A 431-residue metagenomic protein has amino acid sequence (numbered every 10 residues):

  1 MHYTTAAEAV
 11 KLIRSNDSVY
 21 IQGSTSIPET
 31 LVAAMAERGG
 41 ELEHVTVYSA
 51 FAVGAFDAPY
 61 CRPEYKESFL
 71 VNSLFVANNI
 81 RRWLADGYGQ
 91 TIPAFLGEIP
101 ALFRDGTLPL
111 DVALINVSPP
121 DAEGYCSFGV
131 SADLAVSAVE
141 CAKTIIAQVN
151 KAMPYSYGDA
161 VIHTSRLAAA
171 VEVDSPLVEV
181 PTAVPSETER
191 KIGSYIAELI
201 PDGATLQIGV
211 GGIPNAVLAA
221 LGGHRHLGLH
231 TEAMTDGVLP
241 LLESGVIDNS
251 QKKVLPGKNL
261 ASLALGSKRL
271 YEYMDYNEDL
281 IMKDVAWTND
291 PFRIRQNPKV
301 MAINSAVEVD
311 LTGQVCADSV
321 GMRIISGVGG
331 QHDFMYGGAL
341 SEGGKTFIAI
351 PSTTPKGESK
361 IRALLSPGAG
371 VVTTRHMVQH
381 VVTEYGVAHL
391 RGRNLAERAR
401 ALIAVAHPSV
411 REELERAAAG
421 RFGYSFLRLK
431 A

Functional and structural regions predicted by a protein language model:
M1-A431: Conserved alpha/beta enzyme-core scaffold
